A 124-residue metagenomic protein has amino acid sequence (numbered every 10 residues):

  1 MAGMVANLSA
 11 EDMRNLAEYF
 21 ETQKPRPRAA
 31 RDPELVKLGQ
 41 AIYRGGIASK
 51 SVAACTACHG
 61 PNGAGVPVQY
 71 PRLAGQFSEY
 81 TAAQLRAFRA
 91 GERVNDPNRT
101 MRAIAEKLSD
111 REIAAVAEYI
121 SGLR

Functional and structural regions predicted by a protein language model:
M1-G3, A29-L35, A53, R99-M101: Short, tandemly repeated low-complexity microdomains enriched for cysteine and small residues
M1-L8, T56, G60-A90, R102-K107: Gly/Gly-Pro-rich "capping" loops immediately C-terminal to redox-active cysteine motifs in periplasmic/lumenal
A6-R28, L38, E79, I104-R124: C-terminal capping alpha-helices of c-type cytochrome domains
L16, L85-F88, D96, V116: Surface-exposed beta-strand edges and their flanking turn/coil or helix-capping segments
L16, V52-N62, V116: The canonical Cys-X-X-Cys-His
T22-E34, G45-S49, A64-R72, R89-N95 (+1 more regions): Inter-heme linker and motif-flanking segments adjacent to c-type heme-binding CXXCH motifs in c-type cytochromes
